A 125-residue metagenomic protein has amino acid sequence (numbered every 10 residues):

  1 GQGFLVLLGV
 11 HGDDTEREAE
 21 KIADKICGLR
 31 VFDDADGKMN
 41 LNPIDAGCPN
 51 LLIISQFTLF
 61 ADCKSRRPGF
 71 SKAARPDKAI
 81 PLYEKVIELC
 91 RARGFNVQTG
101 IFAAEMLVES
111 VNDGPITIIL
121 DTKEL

Functional and structural regions predicted by a protein language model:
G1-G47, A61-E88: Compact, glycine-rich, soluble single-domain proteins
G9, S55, I119: Short beta-strand segments
I22, I54, I116: Residue-level signal for inorganic ion chemistry
A35-L51, Q98-S110: Glycine/charge-rich, flexible interdomain linkers and switch-proximal surface loops that mediate coupling
F57-L59, T122-K123: Short glycine-rich anion-binding loops that position phosphate/pyrophosphate groups of nucleotides and phosphorylated
S65-P68, E105, T122-E124: Conserved, structured core segments of small domains
I80-E109: Short, conserved loop-to-beta-strand elements that form functional interface hotspots
V108-D121: C-terminal edge-of-domain segments
